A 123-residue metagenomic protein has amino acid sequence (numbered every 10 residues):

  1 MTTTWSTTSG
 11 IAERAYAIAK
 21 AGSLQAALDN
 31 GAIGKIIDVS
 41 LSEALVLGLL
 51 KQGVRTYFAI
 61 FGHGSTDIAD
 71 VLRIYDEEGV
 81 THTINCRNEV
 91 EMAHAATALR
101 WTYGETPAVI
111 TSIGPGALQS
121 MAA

Functional and structural regions predicted by a protein language model:
T2-L118, A122: Thiamine diphosphate
